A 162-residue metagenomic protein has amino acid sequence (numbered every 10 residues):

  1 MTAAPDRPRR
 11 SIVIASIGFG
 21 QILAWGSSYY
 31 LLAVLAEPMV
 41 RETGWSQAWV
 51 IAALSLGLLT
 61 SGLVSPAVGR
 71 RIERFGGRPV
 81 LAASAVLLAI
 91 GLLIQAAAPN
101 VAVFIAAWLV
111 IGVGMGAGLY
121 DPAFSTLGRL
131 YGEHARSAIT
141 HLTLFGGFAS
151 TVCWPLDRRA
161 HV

Functional and structural regions predicted by a protein language model:
I12-Q47, V64-V68, C153-D157: Extracytoplasmic
I22, G91, A102-G118, T143: Hydrophobic core of transmembrane alpha-helices in multi-pass small-molecule transporters, especially MFS/SLC-type
W25-Y29, G112-D121, S150-T151: Small-residue-rich segments within alpha-helical transmembrane domains of MFS-like 12-TM solute carriers
M39, A117-Y131: Intracellular juxtamembrane helix-capping segments at the cytosolic ends of symmetry-related transmembrane helices
W45-L54, I139: Juxtamembrane helix-start elements in MFS-like secondary transporters
S55-G62, G147-A149: Short hydrophobic/small-residue motifs within alpha-helical transmembrane segments of multi-pass transporter-like
L63-A102: Conserved MFS/SLC helix-loop-helix module at the cytosolic interface between two early adjacent transmembrane helices
H134-W154: Glycine-rich segments within core transmembrane alpha-helices of 12-TM secondary carriers
